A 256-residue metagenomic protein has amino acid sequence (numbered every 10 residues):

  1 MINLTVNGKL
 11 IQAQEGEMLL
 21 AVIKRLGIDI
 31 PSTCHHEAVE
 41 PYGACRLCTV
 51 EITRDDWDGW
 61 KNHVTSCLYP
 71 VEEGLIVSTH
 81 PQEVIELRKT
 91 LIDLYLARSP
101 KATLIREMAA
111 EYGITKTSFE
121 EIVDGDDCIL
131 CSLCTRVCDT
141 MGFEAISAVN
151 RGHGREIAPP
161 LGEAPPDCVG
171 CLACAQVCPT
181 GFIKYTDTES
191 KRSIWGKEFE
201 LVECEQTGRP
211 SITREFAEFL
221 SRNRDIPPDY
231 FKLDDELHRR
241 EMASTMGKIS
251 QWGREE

Functional and structural regions predicted by a protein language model:
M1-I2, I11, I30, C34-E37 (+1 more regions): Ubiquitin-like/PB1-type beta-grasp interaction modules and other compact soluble beta-rich domains
K9-E17: Short, contiguous acidic and Ser/Thr-rich linear segments
V50, G253-E256: N-terminal export/targeting leaders of redox proteins
V50, W57-D167, G181-L233, L237: Fe-S ferredoxin-like electron-transfer domains and their immediately adjacent linker/connector regions across
A173: A short, cysteine/histidine-rich metal-binding "knuckle" motif
D234-W252: Short metal-binding segments enriched for Cys and/or His
